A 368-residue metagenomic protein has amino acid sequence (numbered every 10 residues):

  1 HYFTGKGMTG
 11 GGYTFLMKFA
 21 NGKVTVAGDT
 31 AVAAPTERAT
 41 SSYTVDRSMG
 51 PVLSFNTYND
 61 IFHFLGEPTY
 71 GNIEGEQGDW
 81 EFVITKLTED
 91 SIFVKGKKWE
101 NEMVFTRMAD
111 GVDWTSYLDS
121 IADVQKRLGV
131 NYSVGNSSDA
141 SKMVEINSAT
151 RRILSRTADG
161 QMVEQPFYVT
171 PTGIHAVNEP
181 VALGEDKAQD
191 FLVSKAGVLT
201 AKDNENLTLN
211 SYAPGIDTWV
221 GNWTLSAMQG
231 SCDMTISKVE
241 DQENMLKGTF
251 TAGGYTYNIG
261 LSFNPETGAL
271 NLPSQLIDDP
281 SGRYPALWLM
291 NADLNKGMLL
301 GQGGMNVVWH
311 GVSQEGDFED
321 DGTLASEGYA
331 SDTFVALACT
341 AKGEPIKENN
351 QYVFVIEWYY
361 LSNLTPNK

Functional and structural regions predicted by a protein language model:
H1-N56, D60, L87-E89, K97-V104 (+4 more regions): Acidic/polar, low-complexity intrinsically disordered N-terminal segments immediately downstream of a Sec signal
G10-T14, T36-T40, Q77-W80, Y255-N258 (+1 more regions): Short, surface-exposed coil-to-beta transition loops
A31-A34, D60-F62, E100-E102, N206-T208 (+2 more regions): Short, surface-exposed beta-strand-loop junctions and turns on beta-sheet-rich folds
V45, E76, W80-L87, F105 (+1 more regions): A structural signal for short, hydrophobic beta-strand segments that form beta-sheets in beta-rich/all-beta domains
V52-T69, S237-V239: Short solvent-exposed strand/turn elements
I61-G78, A176-A188: A cross-kingdom feature marking solvent-exposed beta-strand/loop segments within repeated, beta-rich binding/scaffold
G111, Y117-K368: Ser/Thr/Gly/Pro-rich, low-complexity flexible regions
